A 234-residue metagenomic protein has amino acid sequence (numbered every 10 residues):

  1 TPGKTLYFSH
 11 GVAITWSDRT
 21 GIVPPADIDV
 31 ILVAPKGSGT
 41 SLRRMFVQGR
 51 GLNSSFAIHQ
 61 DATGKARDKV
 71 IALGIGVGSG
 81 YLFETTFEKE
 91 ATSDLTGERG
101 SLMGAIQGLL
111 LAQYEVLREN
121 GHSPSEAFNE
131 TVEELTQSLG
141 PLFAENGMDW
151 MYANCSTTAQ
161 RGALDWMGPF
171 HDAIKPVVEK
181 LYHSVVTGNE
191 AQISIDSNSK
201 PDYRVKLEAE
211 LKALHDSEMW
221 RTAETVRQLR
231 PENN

Functional and structural regions predicted by a protein language model:
Y7-T96: Rossmann-fold dinucleotide-binding core
G11, G37-G39, G49-G51, G104 (+3 more regions): Glycine-centered flexibility motif
I14-W16, G97-E98, G104, A153: Generic structural "secondary-structure junction" signal
R50, G64-E119, S125-F143: Active-site-proximal catalytic alpha-helix in oxidoreductases
S54-I58, Y114-E115, Q160-M167: Charged, low-complexity surface segments at secondary-structure and domain boundaries
I58, A62, A105, W166 (+1 more regions): Catalytic cores of large soluble enzymes that bind and process phosphate-bearing ligands
E119-N234: NAD(P)-dependent Rossmann-like dehydrogenase/reductase catalytic/cofactor-binding core
